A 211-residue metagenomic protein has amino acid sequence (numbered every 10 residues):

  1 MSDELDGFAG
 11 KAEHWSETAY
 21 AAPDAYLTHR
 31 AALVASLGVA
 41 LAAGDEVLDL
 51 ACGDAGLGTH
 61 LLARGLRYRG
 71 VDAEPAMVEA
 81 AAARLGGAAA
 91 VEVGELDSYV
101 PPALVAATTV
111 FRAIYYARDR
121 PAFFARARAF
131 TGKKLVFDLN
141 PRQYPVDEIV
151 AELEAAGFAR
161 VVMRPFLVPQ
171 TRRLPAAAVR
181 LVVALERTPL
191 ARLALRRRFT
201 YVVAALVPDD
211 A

Functional and structural regions predicted by a protein language model:
M1-A40, L185: Conserved class I S-adenosyl-L-methionine
G44-G53: Conserved class I S-adenosyl-L-methionine
D54-S98: Class I SAM-dependent methyltransferase SAM/SAH-binding core
V100-A107: A short acidic, Gly/Pro-enriched loop at the edge of an enzyme's catalytic core that lines a small-molecule cofactor
A107-D119: A short SAM/SAH-binding and catalytic strip from SAM-dependent methyltransferases
G132-N140: Conserved beta-strand signature within the Rossmann-like core of class I S-adenosyl-L-methionine
Q143-G157: Short alpha-helix
A151, L167-A211: A C-terminal cap/extension of S-adenosyl-L-methionine-dependent methyltransferases that defines the acceptor-substrate
